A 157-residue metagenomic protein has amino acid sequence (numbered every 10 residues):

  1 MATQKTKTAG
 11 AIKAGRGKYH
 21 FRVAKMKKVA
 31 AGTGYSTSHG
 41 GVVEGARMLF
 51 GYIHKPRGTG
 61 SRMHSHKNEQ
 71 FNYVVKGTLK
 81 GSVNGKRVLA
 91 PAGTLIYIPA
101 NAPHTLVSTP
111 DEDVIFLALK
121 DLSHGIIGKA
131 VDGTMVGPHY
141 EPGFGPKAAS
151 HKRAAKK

Functional and structural regions predicted by a protein language model:
M1-R47, K129-K157: A short, N-terminal "cap"/entry segment at the start of jelly-roll beta-barrel domains of the cupin/DSBH fold
G34-S36, G51-S65: Conserved short histidine dyad/triad with adjacent acidic residue
G40-V42, S61-H66, V107-T109: Short histidine-centered beta-strand/loop micro-motifs that create catalytic or ligand/metal-coordination sites
G60-R62, G77-S82: Short beta-strand segments in beta-sandwich/barrel cores
N68-L79: Glycine- and acidic-residue-biased ligand/ion/polar-headgroup-sensing regions
K86-A100: Short acidic-glycine-tyrosine-enriched beta hairpin
A100-I126: Ligand-binding loop in jelly-roll beta-barrel domains
